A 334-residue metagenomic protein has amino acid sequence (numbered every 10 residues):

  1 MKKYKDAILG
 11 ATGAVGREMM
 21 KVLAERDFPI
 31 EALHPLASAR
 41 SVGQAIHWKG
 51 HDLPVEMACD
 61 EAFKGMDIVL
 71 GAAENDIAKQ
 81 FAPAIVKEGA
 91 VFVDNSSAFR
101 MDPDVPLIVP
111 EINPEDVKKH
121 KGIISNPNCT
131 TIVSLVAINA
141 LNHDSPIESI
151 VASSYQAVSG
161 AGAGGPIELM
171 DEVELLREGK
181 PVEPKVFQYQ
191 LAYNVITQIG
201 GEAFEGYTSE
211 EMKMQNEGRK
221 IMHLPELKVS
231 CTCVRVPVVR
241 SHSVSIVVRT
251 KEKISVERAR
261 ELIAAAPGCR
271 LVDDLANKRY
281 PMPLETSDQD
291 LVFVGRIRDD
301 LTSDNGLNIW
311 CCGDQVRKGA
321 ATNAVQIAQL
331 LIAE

Functional and structural regions predicted by a protein language model:
M1-L191, L227-K228, V292-F293, I297-S303 (+3 more regions): N-terminal Rossmann-like NAD(P) cofactor-binding subdomain of oxidoreductases, focused on the glycine-rich
V69, V158-E334: Charged docking surfaces used in two-component/phosphorelay signaling
